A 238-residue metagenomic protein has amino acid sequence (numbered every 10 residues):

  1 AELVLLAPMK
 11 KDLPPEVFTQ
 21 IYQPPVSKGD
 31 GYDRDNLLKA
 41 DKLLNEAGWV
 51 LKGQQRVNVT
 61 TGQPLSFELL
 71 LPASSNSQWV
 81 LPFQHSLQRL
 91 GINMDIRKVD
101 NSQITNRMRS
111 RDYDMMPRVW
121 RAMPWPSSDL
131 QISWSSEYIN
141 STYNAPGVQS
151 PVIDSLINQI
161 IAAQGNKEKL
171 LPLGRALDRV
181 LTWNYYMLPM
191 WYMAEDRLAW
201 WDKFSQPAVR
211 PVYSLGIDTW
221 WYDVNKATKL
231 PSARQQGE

Functional and structural regions predicted by a protein language model:
A1-P24, L37-D41, S75-Q84, T105-E238: Detector for C-terminal structural segments
P14-Q23, N58-L71: Short, conserved helix/loop micro-motifs enriched in His/Cys and acidic residues
P24-D30: Extended, non-catalytic structural segments that build the interaction scaffolds of large macromolecular assemblies
R34-E68: Immediate post-signal peptide segment of exported/extracytoplasmic ligand-binding proteins
Q63-P72, M94-R97, D114: Short, well-ordered beta-strand elements
G91: Short glycine-rich hinge loops at helix-strand junctions in the catalytic core of two-component histidine kinases
I96-N106: Short helix-initiation/N-cap motifs at beta->coil->alpha
